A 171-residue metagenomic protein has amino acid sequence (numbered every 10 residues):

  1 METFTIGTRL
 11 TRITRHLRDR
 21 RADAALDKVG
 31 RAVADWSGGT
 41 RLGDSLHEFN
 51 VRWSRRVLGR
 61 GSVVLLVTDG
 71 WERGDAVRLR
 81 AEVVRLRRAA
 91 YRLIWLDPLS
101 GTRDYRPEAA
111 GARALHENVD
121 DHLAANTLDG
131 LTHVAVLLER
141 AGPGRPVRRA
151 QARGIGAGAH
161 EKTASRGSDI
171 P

Functional and structural regions predicted by a protein language model:
M1-P171: Acidic, glycine-rich A-domain
